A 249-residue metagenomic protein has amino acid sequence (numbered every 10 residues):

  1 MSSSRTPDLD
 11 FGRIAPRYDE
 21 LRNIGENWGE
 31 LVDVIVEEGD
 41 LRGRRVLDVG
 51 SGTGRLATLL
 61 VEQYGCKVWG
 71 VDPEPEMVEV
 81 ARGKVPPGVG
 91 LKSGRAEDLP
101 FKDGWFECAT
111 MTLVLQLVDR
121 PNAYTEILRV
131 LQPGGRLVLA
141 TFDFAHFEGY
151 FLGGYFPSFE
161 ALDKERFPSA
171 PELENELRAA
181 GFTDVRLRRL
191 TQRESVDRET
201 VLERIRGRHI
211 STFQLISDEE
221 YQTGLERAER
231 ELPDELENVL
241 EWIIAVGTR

Functional and structural regions predicted by a protein language model:
M1-R42, R55-L59, M77, G207: Conserved class I S-adenosyl-L-methionine
L47-V49, T53-D98: Class I SAM-dependent methyltransferase SAM/SAH-binding core
T53, D184-R249: Conserved Class I S-adenosyl-L-methionine
E97-C108: A short acidic, Gly/Pro-enriched loop at the edge of an enzyme's catalytic core that lines a small-molecule cofactor
E107-P121: A short SAM/SAH-binding and catalytic strip from SAM-dependent methyltransferases
P121-R136: A short glycine-rich, Lys/Arg-flanked "PGG" loop and its adjoining helix->strand segment in the class I
V138-R166: Conserved class I S-adenosyl-L-methionine
R166-A180: Short alpha-helix
